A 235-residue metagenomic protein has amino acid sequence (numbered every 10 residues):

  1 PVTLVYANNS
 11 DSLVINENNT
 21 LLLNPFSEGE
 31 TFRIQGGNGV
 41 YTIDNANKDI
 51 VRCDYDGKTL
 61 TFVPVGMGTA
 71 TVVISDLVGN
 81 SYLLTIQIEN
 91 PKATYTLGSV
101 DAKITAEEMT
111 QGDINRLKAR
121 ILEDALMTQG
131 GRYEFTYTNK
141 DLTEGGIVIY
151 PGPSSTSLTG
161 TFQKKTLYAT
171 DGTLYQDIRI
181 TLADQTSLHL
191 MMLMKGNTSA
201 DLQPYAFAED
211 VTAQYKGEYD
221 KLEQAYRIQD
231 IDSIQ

Functional and structural regions predicted by a protein language model:
V2-T173, D177, T181-Q235: Extracytoplasmic soluble-region selector
